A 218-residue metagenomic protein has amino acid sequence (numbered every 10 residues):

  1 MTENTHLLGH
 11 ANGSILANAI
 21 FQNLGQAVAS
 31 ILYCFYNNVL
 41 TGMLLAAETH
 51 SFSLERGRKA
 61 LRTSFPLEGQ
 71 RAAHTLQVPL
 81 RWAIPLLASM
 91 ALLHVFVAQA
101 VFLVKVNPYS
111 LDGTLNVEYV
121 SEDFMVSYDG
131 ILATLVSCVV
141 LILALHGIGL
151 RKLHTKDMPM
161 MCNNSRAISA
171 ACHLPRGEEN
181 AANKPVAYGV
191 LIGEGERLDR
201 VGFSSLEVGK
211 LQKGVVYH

Functional and structural regions predicted by a protein language model:
M1-H218: Membrane-proximal termini and loops of membrane proteins
